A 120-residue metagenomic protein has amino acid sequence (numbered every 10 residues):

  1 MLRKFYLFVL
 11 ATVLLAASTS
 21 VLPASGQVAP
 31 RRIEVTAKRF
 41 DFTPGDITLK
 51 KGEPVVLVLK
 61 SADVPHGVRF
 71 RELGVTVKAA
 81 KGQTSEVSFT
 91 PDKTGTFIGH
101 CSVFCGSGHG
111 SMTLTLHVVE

Functional and structural regions predicted by a protein language model:
M1-F5: Positively charged n-region of N-terminal signal peptides that target proteins for export
F8-S18: Bacterial N-terminal signal peptides
S20, S25, A79-E120: Extracellular/periplasmic metallocenter environments
P23-D41: Short N-terminal segments immediately surrounding and downstream of signal-peptide cleavage
P30-R31, G45-V64, Q83-K93, V118: Beta-strand cores of secreted/periplasmic/IMS beta-sandwich domains, seen most often in copper-related folds
R32-T36, P54-V58, R69, H100 (+1 more regions): Soluble periplasmic/extracytoplasmic beta-strand elements of cell-envelope proteins
G45-I47, G74-K78: Beta-strand-rich interaction surfaces with strong enrichment in secreted/lumenal proteins
H66-E72: Change to "...patches in solvent-exposed regions of secreted, membrane-anchored, or virion-exposed structural
